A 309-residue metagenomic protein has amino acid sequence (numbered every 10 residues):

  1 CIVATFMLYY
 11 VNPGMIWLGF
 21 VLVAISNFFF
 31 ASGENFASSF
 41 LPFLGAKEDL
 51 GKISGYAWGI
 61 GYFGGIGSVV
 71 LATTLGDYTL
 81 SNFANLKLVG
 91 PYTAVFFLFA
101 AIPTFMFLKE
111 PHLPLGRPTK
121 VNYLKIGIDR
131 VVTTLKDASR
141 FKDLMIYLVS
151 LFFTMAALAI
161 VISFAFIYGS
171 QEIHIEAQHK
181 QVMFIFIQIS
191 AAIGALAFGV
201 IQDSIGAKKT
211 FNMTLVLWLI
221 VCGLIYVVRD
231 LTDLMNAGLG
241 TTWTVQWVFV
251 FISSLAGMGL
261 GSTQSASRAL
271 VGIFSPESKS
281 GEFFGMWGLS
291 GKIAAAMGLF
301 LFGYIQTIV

Functional and structural regions predicted by a protein language model:
C1, I193-A207, Q306-T307: Helix-to-loop junctions at the C-terminal end of transmembrane segments in multipass secondary transporters
C1-G14, L217-T242: C-terminal ends and interior cores of transmembrane alpha-helices in multi-pass membrane transporters/permeases
A4, M15-G33, N236-S262: Hydrophobic core of transmembrane alpha-helices in multi-pass small-molecule transporters, especially MFS/SLC-type
S32-G45, S262-P276: Intracellular juxtamembrane helix-capping segments at the cytosolic ends of symmetry-related transmembrane helices
S54-T73, G288-L299: Glycine-rich segments within core transmembrane alpha-helices of 12-TM secondary carriers
P111-L148: Juxtamembrane intracellular "pre-TM" segments in multi-pass secondary transporters
R140-V161, S254: Pair of pore-lining "gating" transmembrane helices in MFS-fold secondary transporters
S163-K180: Short amphipathic helix-loop junctions that connect adjacent transmembrane helices in Major Facilitator Superfamily/SLC
